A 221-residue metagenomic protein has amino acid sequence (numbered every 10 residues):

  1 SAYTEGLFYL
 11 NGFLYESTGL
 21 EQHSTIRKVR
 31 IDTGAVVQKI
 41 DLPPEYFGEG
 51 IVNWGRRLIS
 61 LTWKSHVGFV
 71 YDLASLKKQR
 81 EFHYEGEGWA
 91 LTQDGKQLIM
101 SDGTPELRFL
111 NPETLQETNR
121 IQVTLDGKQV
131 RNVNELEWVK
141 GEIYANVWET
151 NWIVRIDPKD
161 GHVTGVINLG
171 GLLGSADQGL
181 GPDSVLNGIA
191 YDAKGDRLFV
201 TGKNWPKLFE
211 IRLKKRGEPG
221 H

Functional and structural regions predicted by a protein language model:
S1, K39-P44, R80-G86, I121-K128 (+2 more regions): Surface loop/turn motifs at the tips and blade-to-blade linkers of beta-strand repeat domains
S1-T25, I40-V52, W89, G202-P206: Beta-strand-rich domains and repeat architectures in extracellular enzymes and scaffolds, especially beta-propellers
T4, V133, L180-Y191: Signature of short aromatic-glycine-proline-rich micro-motifs recurring in repeat-based ectodomains
Y9-N11, N53-G55, Q93-G95, W138-K140 (+1 more regions): Residue-level detector of Asp-centered blade-edge/turn motifs that repeat once per structural unit in beta-propeller
Y15-L20, L58-S65, M100-T104, A145-E149 (+1 more regions): Conserved beta-strand positions in repeat-built beta-propeller and related beta-rich domains
R30-G34, D72-L76, P112-L115, D157-G161 (+1 more regions): Short loop/turn segments that connect beta-strands within beta-propeller blades
T33-V70, K77-G88: Blade-loop segments of beta-propeller domains
G68-D126: Hydrophobic, well-structured mid-protein blocks that either form specific transmembrane helices
